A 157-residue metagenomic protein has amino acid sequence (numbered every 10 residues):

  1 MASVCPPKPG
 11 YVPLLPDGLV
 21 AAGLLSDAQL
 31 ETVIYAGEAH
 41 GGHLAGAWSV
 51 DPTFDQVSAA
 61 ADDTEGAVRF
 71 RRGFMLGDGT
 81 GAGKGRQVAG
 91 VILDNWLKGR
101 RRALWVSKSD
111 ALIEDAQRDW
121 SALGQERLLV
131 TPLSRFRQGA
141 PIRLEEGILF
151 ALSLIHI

Functional and structural regions predicted by a protein language model:
V4-L24, S49-E65, R71-R72, R86 (+1 more regions): SF2 helicase/translocase NTPase motor core, specifically the RecA-like lobe 1 inter-motif segment between Walker
Q29, I34-Q56: N-terminal pre-Walker A segment at the start of P-loop NTPase domains
V33-I34, A89-L93: Short, hydrophobic alpha-helix immediately C-terminal to the catalytic nucleophile
G37, G41, G81, L93-R100 (+1 more regions): Hydrophobic/aromatic-lined pockets within catalytic cores
F70-V91: Walker A/P-loop
